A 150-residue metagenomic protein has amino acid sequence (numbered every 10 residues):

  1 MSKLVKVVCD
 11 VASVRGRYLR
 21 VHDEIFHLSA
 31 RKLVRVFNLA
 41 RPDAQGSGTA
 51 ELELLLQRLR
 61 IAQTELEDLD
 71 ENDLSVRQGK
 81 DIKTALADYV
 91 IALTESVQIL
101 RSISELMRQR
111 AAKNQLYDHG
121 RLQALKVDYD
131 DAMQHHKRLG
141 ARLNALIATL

Functional and structural regions predicted by a protein language model:
M1-H27: Cytosolic juxtamembrane helix and N-cap/initiation of the first transmembrane helix
S2, V11-S13, L54, S104 (+1 more regions): General helical secondary-structure elements
R17-R77, Q115-L146: Alpha-helical segments in soluble extracytoplasmic regions
S75-L122: Long, amphipathic, charge-rich alpha-helical segments that form helical bundles/coiled-coils
A148-L150: Short hydrophobic/aromatic patches at helix-to-coil boundaries
